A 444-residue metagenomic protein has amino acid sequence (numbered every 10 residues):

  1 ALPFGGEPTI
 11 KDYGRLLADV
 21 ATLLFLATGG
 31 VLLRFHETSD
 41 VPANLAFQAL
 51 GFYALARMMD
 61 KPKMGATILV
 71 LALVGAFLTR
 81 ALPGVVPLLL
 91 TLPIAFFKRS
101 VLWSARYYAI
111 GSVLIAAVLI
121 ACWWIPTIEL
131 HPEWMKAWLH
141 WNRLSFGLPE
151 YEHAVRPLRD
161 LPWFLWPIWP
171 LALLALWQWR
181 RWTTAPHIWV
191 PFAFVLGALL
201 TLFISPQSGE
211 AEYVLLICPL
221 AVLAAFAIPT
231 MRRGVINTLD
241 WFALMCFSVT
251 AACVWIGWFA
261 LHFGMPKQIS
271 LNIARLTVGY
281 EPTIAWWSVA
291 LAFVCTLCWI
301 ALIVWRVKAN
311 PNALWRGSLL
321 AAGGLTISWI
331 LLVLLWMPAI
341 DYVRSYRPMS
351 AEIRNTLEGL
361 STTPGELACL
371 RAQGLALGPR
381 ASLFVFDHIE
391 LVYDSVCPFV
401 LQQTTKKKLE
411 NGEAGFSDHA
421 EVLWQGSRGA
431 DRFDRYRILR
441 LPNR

Functional and structural regions predicted by a protein language model:
A1-A27, L45: Transmembrane-helix signature of polytopic, membrane-embedded enzymes that assemble or transfer cell-envelope glycans
K11, G51-I68, A76, W179-R180 (+1 more regions): Membrane-interface transmembrane helices that cradle and orient dolichyl/undecaprenyl
R15-L23, R57-G75, V190-L196: Short hydrophobic alpha-helices at membrane interfaces in multi-pass membrane enzymes
G30-A43: Short acidic/glycine- and proline-prone juxtamembrane loop motifs at membrane-interface regions of multi-pass membrane
D40-N44, T67-I68, V85-P87, A211-L216: Hydrophobic alpha-helical membrane segments of integral membrane proteins
N44-D60, L220-L223: Specific aromatic-rich, kink-prone transmembrane helix
L71-E210, P219-V222, M231, V235-S288: Transmembrane-lumen/periplasm boundary regions of multi-pass, lipid-linked membrane glycan transferases
A292-W305, R316-R440: Short periplasmic/luminal acceptor-recognition loop of GT-C membrane glycosyltransferases, typified by
